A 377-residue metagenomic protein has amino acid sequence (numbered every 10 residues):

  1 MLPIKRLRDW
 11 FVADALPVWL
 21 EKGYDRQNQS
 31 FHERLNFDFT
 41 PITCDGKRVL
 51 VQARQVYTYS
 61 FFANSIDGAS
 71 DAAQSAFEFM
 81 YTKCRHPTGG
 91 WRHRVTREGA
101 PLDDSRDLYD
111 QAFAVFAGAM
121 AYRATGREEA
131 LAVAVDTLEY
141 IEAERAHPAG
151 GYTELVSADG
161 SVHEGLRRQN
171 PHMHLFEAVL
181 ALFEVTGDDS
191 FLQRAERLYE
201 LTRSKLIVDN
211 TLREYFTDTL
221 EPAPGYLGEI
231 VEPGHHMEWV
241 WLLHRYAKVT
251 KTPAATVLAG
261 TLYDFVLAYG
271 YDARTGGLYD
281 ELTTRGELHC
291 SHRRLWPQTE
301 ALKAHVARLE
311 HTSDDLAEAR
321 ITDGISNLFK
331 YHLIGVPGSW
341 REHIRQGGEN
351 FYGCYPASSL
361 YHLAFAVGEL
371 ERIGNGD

Functional and structural regions predicted by a protein language model:
M1-D377: Glycan-recognition and catalytic cores of secretory/periplasmic carbohydrate-active enzymes
